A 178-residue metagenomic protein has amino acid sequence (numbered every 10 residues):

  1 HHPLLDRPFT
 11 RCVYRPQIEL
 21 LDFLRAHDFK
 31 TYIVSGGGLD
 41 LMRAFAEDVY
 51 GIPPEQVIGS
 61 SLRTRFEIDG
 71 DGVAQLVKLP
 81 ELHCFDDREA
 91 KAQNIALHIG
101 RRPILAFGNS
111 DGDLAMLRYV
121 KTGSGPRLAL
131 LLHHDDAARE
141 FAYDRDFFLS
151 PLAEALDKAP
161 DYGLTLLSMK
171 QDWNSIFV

Functional and structural regions predicted by a protein language model:
H1-V178: C-terminal cap/substrate-recognition subdomain and adjoining C-terminal extension of metal-dependent phosphatase-like
